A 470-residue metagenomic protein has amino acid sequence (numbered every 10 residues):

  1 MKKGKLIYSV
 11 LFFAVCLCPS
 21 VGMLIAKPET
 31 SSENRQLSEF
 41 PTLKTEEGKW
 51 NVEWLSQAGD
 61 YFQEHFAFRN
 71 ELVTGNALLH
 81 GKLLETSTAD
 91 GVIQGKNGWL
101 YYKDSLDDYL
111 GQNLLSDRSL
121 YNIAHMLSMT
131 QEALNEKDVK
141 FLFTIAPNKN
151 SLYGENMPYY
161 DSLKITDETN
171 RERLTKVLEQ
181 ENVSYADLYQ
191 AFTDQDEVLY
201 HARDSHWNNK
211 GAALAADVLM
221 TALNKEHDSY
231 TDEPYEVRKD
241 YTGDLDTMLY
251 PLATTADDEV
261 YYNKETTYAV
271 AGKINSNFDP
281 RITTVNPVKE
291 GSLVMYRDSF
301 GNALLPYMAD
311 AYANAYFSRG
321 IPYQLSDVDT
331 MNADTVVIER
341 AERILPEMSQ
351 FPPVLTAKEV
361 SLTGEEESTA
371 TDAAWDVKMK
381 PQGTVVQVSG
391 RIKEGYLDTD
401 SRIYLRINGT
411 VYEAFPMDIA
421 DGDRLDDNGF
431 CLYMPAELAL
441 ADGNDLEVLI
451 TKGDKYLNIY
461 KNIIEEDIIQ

Functional and structural regions predicted by a protein language model:
M1-Q470: Extracellular glycan-modifying ectodomains
